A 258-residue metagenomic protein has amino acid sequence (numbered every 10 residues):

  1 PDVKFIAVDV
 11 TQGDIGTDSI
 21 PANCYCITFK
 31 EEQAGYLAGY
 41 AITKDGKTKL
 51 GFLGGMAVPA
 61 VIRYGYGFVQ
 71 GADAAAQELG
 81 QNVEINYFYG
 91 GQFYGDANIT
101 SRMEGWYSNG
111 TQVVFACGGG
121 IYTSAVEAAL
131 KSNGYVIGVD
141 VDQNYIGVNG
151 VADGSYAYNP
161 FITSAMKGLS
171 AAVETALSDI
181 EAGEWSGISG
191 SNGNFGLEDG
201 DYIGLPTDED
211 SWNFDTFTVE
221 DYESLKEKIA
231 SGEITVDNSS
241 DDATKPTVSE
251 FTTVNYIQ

Functional and structural regions predicted by a protein language model:
P1-Q258: A residue-level marker of the well-folded mature domains of exported/periplasmic proteins
